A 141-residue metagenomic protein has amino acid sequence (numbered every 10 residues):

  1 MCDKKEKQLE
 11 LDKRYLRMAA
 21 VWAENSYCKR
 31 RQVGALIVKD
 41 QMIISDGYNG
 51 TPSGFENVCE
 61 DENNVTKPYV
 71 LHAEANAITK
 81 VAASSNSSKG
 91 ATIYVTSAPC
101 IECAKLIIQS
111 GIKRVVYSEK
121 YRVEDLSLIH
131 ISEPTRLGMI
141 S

Functional and structural regions predicted by a protein language model:
K7-R31: Short, basic/aromatic recognition patches
S26-K29, V58, K67-V70, C100-C103: Functionally engaged cysteine thiol sites
Q32-Q41, S45-D46: Short beta-strand scaffold segments in enzyme catalytic cores
N49-Y69: A short, polar/charged loop-to-alpha-helix boundary motif
N63-I101, Q109: Short HxH-centered metal-ligating active-site micro-motif
S88-S132: Active-site-proximal loop/helix of nucleotide/amide-processing enzymes and allied scaffolds
I129-S141: Single conserved hydrophobic/aromatic residue that forms the stacking wall/gate of nucleotide- or nucleobase-binding
